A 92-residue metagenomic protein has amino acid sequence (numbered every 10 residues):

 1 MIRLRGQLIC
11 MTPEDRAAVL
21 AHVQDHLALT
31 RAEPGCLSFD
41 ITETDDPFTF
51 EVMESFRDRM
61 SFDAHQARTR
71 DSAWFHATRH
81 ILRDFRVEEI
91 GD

Functional and structural regions predicted by a protein language model:
I2, I9, D40-F48, W74-D92: Glycine-rich beta-strand-turn "strand-cap" elements at beta-sheet edges
Q7-I9, M53-S55: Short hydrophobic/aromatic beta-strand micro-patches that form the beta-sheet surface supporting nucleotide- or nucleic
I9-A18: Short, surface-exposed ligand-recognition loops at beta-strand->loop->(often short) alpha-helix junctions that present
D15, F48, D58-S61: Short phosphate-engaging motifs
A17-L20, D63: Generic structural signal for individual residues within well-ordered alpha-helical segments across diverse proteins
L27-F50: Short, glycine- and small/hydrophobic-rich beta-strand elements in well-ordered beta-sheets
L29-L37, S55-E88: An amphipathic, aromatic/His-enriched active-site/gating alpha helix that lines ligand/cofactor pockets
